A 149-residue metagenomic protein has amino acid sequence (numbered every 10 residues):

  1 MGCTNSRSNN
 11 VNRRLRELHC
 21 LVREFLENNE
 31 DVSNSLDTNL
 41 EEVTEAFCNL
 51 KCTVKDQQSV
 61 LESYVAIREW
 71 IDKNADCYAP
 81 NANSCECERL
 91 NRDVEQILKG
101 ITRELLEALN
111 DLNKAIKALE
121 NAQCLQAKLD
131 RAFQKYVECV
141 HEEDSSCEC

Functional and structural regions predicted by a protein language model:
C3-C149: Long, low-complexity or tandemly repetitive, helically biased scaffold regions used for multimeric assembly/adhesion
